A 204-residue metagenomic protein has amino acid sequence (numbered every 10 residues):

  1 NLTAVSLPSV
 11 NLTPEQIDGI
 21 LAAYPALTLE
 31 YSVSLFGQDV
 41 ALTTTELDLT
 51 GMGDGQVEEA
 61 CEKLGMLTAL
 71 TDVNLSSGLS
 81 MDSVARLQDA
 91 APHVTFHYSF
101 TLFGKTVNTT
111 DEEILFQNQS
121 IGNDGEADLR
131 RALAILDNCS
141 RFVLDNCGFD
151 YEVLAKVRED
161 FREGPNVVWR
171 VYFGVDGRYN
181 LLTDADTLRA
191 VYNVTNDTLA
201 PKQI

Functional and structural regions predicted by a protein language model:
N1-I204: N-terminal capping/linker segments that flank leucine-rich repeat
